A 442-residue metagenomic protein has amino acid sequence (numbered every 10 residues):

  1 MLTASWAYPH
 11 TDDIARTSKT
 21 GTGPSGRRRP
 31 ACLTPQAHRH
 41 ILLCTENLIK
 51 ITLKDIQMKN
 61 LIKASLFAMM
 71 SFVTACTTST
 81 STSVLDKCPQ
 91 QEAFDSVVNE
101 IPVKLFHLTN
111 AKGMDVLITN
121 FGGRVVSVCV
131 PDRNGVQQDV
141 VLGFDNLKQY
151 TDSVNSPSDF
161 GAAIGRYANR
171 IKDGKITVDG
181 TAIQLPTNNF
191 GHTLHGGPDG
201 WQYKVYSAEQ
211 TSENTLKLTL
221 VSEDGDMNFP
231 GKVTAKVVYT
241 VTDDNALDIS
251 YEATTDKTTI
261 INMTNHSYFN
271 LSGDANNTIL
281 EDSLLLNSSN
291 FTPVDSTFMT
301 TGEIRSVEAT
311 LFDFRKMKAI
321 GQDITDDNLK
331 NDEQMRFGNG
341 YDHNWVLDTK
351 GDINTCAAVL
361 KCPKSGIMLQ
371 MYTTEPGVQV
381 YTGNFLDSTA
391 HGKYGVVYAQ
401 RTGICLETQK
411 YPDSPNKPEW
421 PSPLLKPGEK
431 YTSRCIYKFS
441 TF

Functional and structural regions predicted by a protein language model:
A7-H10, Q36: Residue-level detector of structural "landmarks"
T11-A15, R39-I41: Short hydrophobic alpha-helical segments enriched in small aliphatic residues
G21-G26: Residue-identity detector for glycine
K59-F67: Sec-dependent signal peptide recognition, specifically the positively charged N-region followed immediately by
A68-A75: Hydrophobic h-region of N-terminal signal peptides that target proteins for export in Gram-negative bacteria
T77-F442: An exposed, glycine/acidic-rich loop-and-rim segment of catalytic or binding clefts
